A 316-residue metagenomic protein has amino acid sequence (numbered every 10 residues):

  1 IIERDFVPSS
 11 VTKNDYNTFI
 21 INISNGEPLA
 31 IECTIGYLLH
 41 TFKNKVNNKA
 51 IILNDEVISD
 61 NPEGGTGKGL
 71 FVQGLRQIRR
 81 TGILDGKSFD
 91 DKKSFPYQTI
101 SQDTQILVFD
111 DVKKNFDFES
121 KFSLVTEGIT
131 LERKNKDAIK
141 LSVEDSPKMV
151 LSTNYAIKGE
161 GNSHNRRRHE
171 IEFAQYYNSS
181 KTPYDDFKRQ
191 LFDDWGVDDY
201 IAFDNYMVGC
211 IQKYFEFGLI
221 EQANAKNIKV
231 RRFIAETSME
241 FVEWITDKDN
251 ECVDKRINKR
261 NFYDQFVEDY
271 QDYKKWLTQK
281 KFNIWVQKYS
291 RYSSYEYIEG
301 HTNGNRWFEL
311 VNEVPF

Functional and structural regions predicted by a protein language model:
I1-D103, H169-I171, M207, Q212 (+2 more regions): P-loop NTPase catalytic core of nucleic-acid-dependent motor ATPases
P8-T18, N22, G74, E243 (+1 more regions): Replication-associated primase and helicase/ATPase modules
L39, D55-V57, D111-K113, V125 (+2 more regions): Short, flexible loop/turn elements at secondary-structure junctions
L75, R79, L124-G128, F266 (+1 more regions): Hydrophobic aliphatic residues
D85-Y97, N115-F118, K134-A138, S146-P147 (+3 more regions): Positively charged interface segments
D103-I106, D145-M149: Loop/turn-to-beta-strand initiation segments
T104-E127, L141, K158-H164: Conserved AAA+/SF3 P-loop NTPase catalytic/coupling segment centered on the Walker-B
K213-V253: Conserved alpha/beta core segments of nucleic-acid transaction machinery
